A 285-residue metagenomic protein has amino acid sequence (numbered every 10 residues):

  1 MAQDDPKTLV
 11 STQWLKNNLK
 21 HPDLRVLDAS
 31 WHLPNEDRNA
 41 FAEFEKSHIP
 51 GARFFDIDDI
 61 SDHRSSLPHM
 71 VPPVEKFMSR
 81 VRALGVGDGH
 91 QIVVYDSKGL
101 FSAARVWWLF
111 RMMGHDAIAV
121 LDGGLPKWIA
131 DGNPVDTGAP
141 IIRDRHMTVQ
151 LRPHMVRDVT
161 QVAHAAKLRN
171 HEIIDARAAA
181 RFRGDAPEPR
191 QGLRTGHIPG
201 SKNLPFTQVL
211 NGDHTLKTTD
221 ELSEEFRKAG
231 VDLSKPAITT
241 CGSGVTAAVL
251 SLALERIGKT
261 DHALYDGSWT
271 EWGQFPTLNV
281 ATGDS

Functional and structural regions predicted by a protein language model:
M1-S285: Cytosolic catalytic domains that perform sulfur/thiol-centered chemistry
